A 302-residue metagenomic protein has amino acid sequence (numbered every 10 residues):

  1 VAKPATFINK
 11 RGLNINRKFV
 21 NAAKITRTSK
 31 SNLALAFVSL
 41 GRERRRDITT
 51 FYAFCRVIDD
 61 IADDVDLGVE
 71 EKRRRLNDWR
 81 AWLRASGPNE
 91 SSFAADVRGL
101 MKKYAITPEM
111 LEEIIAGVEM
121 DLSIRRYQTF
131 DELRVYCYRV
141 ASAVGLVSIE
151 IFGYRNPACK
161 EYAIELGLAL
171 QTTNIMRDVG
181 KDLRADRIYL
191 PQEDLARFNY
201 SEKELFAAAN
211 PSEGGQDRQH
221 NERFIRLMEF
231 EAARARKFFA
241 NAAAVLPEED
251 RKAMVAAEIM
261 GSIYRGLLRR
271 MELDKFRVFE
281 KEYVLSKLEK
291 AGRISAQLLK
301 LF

Functional and structural regions predicted by a protein language model:
A2-L170, M176, G180-F302: Catalytic cores of Mg2+-dependent Asp-rich isoprenoid enzymes
